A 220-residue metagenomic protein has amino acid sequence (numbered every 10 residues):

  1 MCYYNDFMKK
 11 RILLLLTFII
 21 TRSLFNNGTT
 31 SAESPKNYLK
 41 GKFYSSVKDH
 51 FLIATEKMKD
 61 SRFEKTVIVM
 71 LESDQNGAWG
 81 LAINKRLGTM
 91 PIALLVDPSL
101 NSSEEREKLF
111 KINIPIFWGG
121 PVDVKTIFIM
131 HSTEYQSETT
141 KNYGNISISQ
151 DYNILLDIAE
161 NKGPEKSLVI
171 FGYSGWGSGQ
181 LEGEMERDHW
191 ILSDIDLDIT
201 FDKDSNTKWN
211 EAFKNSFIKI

Functional and structural regions predicted by a protein language model:
C2-R11: Positively charged n-region of N-terminal signal peptides that target proteins for export
R11-I12, D194: Short alpha-helical "patches" and their helix-cap loops
I12-I19: Sec-dependent N-terminal signal peptides
R22-G28: C-terminal segment of classical bacterial N-terminal signal peptides
T30-I170, S174-I220: A short aromatic-anchored loop/beta-hairpin motif
